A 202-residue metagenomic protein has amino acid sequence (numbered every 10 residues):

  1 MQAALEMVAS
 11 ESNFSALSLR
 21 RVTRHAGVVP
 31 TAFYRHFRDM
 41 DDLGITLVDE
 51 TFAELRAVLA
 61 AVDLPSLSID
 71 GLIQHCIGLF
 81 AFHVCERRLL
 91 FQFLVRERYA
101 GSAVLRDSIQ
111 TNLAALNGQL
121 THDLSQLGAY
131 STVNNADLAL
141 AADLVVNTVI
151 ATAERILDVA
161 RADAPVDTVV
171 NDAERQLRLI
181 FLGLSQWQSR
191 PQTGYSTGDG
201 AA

Functional and structural regions predicted by a protein language model:
M1-V8, T51, L55, F80: Short hydrophobic clusters on alpha-helical segments that form packing/core surfaces in small helical domains
S10-D42, T46: Helix-turn-helix
F37, D41-T51, L94, S108 (+1 more regions): Alpha-helical DNA-contacting segments of helix-turn-helix folds
L47-H75, L120, L124: Amphipathic alpha-helical linker/stalk segments
A60-E86, V145, V170: Hydrophobic alpha-helical connector segments
H83, L90, H122, A142-V166 (+1 more regions): Amphipathic C-terminal alpha-helical segment
E86-G118, N135, V166: Short secondary-structure transition hinges
A103-A129, A139-L144, I150-E154, N171-R175 (+1 more regions): Amphipathic alpha-helical packing segments from all-alpha helical-bundle domains
